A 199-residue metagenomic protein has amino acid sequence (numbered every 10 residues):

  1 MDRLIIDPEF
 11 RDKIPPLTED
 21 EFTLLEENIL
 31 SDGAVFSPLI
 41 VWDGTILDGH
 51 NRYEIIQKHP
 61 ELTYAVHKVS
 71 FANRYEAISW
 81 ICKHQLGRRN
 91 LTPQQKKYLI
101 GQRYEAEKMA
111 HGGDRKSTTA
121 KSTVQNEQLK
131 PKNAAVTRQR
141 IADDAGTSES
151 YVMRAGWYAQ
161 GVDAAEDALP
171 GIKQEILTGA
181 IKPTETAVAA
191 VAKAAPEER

Functional and structural regions predicted by a protein language model:
M1-V69, E76-N90: Short, charged/polar connector segments at secondary-structure boundaries
T18, T92, L169-P170, A194-E198: Residues that cap or delimit alpha-helices
N28, Y158, K193-A194: Residues within well-ordered alpha-helical secondary structure of globular protein domains
I29, G49, I100, V152 (+1 more regions): A residue-level signal for conserved active-site and pocket-lining positions in enzyme catalytic cores
A34, I181, P196-E197: Generic structural signal for secondary-structure transition and capping sites
R89-T186: Alpha-helical interaction elements
E185-R199: A short, Lys/Arg-enriched interface patch at domain edges and termini
